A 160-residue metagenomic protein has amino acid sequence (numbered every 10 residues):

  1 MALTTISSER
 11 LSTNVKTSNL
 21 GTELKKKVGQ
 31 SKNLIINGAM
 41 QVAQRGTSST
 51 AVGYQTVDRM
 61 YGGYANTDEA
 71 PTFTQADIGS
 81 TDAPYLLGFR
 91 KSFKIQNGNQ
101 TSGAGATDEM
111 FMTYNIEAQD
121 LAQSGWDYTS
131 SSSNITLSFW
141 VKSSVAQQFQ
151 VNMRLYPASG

Functional and structural regions predicted by a protein language model:
T4, E9-G160: Extracellular and organelle-lumenal recognition/adhesion modules and their flexible linkers in secreted
